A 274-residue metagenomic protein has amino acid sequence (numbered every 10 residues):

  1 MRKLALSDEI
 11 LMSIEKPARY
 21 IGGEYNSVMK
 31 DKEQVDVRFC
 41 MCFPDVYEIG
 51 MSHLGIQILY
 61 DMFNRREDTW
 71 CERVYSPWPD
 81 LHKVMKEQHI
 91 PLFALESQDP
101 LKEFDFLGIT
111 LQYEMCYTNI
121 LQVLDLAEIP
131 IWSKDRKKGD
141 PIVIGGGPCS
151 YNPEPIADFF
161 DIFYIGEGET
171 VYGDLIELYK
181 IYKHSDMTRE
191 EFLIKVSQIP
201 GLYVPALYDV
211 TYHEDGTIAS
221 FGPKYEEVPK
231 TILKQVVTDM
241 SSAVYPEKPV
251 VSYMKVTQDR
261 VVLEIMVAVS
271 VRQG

Functional and structural regions predicted by a protein language model:
M1-K16, R66: Helix-enriched interaction subdomains in cytosolic or periplasmic regions, typified by TIR/SEFIR signaling/NADase cores
I10-C40, Y47-E48, I218-I265: N-terminal [4Fe-4S]-dependent radical SAM core
Y25-K30, G55-R65: Histidine-anchored nucleotide/phosphate-binding helix
C42-F43, F106-T110, V262: Short glycine-rich or small-residue beta-strand-to-loop segments that form or flank ligand, phosphate, metal/Fe-S
V46-L54: A short, glycine/small-residue-rich beta-strand->loop->alpha-helix junction that serves as a flexible
E67-D80: A short beta-strand-loop structural module common to alpha/beta enzyme folds
P77-Y225: Glycine-rich beta-alpha loop elements in corrinoid/cobalamin-binding modules across cobalamin-dependent enzymes
E264-G274: Local cysteine-cluster metal-coordination motifs and their immediate loop/turn environment, predominantly Fe-S cluster
